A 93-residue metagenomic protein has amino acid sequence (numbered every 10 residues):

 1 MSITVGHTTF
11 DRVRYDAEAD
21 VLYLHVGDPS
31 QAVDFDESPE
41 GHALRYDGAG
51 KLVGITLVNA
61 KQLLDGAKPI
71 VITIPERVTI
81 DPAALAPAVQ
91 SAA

Functional and structural regions predicted by a protein language model:
M1-G6, V89-A93: Intrinsically disordered, low-complexity and often Lys/Arg-enriched segments
I3-S30: N-terminal first-folded block
T4, T9, V71-T73, T79: Ser/Thr- (and often Asn-) enriched beta-sheet segments in non-cytosolic proteins
F10-V13, L44, P69: Phosphate/ribose-recognition catalytic cores of enzymes acting on nucleotide-derived substrates
L24-L64: Amphipathic, hydrophobic secondary-structure cores in small proteins
Q62-I74: A short, polar/charged loop-to-alpha-helix boundary motif
I74-A93: Cysteine/selenocysteine-centered motifs that mediate thiol-based redox chemistry or coordinate metal-sulfur cofactors
